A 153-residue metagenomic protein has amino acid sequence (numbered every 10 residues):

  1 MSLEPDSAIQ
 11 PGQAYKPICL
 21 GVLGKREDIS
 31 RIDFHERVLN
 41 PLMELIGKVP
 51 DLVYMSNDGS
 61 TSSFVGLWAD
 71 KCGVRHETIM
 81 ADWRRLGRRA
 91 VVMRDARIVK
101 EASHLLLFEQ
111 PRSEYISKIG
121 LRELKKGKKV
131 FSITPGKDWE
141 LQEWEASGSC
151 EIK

Functional and structural regions predicted by a protein language model:
S2-C19, G24-I152: Acidic/glycine-enriched connector segments
